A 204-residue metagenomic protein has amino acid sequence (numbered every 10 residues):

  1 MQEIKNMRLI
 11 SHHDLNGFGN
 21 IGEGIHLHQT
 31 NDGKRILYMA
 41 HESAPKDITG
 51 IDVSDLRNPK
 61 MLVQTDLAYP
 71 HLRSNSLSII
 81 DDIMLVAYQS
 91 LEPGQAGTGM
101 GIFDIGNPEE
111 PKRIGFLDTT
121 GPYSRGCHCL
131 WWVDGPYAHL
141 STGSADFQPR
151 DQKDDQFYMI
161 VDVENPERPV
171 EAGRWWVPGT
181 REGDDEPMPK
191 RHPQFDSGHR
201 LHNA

Functional and structural regions predicted by a protein language model:
M1-A204: Feature marking well-ordered beta-strand scaffolds used for ligand recognition
